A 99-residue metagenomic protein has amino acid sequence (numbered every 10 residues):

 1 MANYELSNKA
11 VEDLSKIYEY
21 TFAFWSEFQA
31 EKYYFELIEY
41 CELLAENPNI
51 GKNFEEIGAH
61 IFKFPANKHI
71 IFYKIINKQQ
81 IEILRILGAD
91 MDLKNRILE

Functional and structural regions predicted by a protein language model:
M1-E36: Arg/Lys-rich, positively charged N-terminal/basic patches that mediate binding to nucleic acids
E5, P65, E82: Conserved beta-strand segments that form the floor/walls of ligand-binding pockets within enzyme and binding domains
K9, Y20, N67, I86-A89 (+1 more regions): Generic beta-structure capping elements
I38-E42: Compact soluble domain cores
A45-E46: Short proline/glycine- and basic residue-enriched helix-capping loop/turn segments at helix->loop/beta transitions
N49-K78: Basic/aromatic recognition patch in beta-strand/loop cores that engages polyanionic ligands
K74-E99: Enriched for short, Lys/Arg-rich terminal
